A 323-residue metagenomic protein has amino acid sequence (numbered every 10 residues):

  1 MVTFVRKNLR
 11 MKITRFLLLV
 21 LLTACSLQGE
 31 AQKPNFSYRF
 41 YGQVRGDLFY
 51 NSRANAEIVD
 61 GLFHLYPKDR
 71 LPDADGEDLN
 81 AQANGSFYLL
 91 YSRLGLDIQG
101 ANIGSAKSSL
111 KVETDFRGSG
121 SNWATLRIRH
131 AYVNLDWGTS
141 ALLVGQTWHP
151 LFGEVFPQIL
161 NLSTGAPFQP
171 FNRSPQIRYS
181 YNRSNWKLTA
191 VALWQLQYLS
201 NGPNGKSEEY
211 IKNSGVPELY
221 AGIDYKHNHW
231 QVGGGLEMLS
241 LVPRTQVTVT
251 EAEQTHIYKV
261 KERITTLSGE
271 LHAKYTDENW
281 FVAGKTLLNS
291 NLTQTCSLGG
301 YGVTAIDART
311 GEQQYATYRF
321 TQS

Functional and structural regions predicted by a protein language model:
M1-K33: Bacterial Sec-dependent N-terminal signal peptides
F16, S26-Q28, K107, N201-K206 (+2 more regions): An exposure/low-complexity boundary signal
K33-D60, R70-P72, G76-Y198, G215 (+4 more regions): Outer membrane beta-barrel
A54-I58, S121-R127, E154-L162, L199-E209 (+2 more regions): Outer-membrane beta-barrel translocator domains and adjoining extracellular loop/strand segments of Gram-negative
V59-P72, V303-Q313: Surface-exposed loop/turn segments flanking beta-strands in extracellular/periplasmic regions
A83-S86, S121-T125, G165-F171, G205 (+5 more regions): Replace "Gram-negative outer membrane beta-barrel proteins" with "bacterial and organellar outer membrane beta-barrel
Y210, Y220-G222, G233: Extracellular/periplasmic Venus flytrap/periplasmic-binding protein
K226-S323: Detector for outer-membrane/organellar transmembrane beta-barrel domains, recognizing the amphipathic beta-strand
